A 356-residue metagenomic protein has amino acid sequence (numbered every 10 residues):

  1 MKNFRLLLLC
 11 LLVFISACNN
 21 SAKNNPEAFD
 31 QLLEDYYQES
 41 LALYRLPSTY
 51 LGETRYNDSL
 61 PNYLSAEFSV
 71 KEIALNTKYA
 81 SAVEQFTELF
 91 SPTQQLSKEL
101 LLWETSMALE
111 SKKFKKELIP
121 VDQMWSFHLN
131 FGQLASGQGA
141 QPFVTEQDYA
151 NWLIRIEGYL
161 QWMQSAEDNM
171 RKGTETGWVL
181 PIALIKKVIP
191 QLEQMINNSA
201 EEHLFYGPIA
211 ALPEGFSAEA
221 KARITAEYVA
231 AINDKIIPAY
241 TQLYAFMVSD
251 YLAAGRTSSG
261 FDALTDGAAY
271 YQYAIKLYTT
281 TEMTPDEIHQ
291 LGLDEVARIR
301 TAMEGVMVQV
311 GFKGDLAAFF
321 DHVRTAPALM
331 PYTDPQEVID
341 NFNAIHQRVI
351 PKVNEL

Functional and structural regions predicted by a protein language model:
M1-L7: Bacterial N-terminal signal peptides that target proteins for export
L7-S16: Bacterial N-terminal signal peptides
C18-L356: N-terminal maturation segment of proteins
